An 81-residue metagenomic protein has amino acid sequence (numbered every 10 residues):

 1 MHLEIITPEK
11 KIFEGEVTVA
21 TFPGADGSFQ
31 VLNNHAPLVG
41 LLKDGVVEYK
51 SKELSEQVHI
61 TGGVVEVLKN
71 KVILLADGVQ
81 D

Functional and structural regions predicted by a protein language model:
H2-D81: Compact, glycine-rich, soluble single-domain proteins
